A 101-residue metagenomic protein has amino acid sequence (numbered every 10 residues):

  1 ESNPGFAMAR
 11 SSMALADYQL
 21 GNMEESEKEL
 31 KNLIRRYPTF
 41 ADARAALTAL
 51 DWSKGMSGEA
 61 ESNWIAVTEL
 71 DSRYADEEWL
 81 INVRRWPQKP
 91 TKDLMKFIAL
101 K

Functional and structural regions predicted by a protein language model:
E1-R36: Alpha-helical adaptor scaffolds
A9, S26, A43, D76-E77: TPR alpha-solenoid repeat register
K31, T39-A41, A45-A75, A99: TPR/TPR-like (Sel1-like) alpha-helical repeat modules
A66-K101: Terminal, low-structured helical/coil segments at or just beyond the last alpha-helical repeat
